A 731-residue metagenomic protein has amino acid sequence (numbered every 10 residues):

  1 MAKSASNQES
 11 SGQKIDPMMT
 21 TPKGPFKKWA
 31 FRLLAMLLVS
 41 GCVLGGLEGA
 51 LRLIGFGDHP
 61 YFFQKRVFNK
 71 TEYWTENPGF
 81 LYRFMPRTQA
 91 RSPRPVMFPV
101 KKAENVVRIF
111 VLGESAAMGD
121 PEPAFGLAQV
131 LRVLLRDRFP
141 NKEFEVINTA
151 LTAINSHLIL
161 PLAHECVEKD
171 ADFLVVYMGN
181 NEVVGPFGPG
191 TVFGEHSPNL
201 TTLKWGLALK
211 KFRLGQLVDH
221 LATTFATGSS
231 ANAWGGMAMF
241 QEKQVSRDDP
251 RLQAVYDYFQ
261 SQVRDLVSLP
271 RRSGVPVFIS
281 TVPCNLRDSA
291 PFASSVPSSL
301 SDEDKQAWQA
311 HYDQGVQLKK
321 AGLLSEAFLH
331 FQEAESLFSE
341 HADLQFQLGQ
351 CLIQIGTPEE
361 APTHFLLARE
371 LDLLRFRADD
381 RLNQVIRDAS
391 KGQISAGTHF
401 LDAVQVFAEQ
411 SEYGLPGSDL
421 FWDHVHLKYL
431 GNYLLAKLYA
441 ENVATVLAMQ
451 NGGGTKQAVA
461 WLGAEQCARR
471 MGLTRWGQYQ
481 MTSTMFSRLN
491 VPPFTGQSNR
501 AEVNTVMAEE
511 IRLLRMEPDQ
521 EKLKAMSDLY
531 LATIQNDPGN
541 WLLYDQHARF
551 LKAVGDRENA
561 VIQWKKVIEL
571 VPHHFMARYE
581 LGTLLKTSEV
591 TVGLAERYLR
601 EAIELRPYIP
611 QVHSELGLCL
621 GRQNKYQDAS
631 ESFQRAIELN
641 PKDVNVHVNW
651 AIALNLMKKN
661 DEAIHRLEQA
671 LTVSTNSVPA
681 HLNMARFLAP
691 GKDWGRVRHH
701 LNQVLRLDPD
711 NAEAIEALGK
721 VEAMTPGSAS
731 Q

Functional and structural regions predicted by a protein language model:
K27, N141, G179-D388, V406-P416 (+1 more regions): Serine-dependent acyl-ester chemistry module
G57-F139: Membrane/wall-proximal cationic-aromatic binding patches
A171, S339-E340, L373, P538-G539 (+5 more regions): Short coil turns that delineate tetratricopeptide repeat
W308, A342-D343, F376, W541-L542 (+5 more regions): Helix-start (N-cap) detector for alpha-helical repeat units in TPR-like alpha-solenoids, especially tetratricopeptide
K319, I353, K552, K586-T587 (+4 more regions): Position-specific recognition of the canonical hydrophobic site in helix A of tetratricopeptide repeat
